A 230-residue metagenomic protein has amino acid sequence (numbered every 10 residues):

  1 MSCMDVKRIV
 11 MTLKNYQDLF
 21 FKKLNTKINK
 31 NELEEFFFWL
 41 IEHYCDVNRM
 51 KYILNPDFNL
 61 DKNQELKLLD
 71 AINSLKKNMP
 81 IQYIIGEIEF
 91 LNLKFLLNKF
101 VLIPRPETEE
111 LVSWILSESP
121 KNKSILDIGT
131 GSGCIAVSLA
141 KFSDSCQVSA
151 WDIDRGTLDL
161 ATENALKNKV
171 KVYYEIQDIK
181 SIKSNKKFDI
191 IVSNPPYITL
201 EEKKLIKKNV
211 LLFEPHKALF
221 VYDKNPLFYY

Functional and structural regions predicted by a protein language model:
D5-L68: A short N-terminal interaction module
F38-E42, N73, S113, S193 (+1 more regions): Generic alpha-helical structural context detector
H43-L116: Conserved AdoMet
I103, R155-G156, L227: Short alpha-helical
E107-L205: Conserved SAM/SAH cofactor-binding pocket of Class I
Y197-F228: Mobile active-site "lid"/loop adjacent to the S-adenosyl-L-methionine
